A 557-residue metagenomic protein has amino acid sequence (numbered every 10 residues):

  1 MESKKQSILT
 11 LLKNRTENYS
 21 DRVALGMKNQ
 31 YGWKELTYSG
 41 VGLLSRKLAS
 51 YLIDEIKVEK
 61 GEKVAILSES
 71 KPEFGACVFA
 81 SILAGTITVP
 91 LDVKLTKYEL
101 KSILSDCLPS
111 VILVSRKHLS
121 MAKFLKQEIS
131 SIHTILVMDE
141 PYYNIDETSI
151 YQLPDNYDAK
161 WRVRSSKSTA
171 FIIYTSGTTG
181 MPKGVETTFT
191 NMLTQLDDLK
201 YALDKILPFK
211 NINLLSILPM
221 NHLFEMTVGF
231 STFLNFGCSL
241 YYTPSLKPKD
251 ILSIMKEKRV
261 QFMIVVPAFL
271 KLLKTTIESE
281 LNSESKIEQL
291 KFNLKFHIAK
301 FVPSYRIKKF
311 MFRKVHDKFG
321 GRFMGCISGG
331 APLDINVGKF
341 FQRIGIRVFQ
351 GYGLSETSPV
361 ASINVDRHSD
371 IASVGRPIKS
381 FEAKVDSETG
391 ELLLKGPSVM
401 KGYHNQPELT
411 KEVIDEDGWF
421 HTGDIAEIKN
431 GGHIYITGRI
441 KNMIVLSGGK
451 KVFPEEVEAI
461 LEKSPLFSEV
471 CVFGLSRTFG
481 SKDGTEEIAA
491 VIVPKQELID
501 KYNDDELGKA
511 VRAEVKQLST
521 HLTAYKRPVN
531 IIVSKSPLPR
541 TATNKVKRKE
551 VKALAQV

Functional and structural regions predicted by a protein language model:
S20-V23, V137, D155-Y174, M181 (+1 more regions): Conserved pre-ATP/AMP-binding loop-to-beta segment of ANL
D21-K71, G75-F79, T96-K101, S105 (+1 more regions): Conserved AMP-binding/adenylate-forming core of the ANL superfamily
E35-S39, A170-D197: Conserved AMP-binding A3 loop
L83-T148, E486, Q496: Structural core segment of the AMP-binding/adenylate-forming
I112, D386, G396, K401-G402 (+1 more regions): AMP-binding/adenylate-forming catalytic core of the ANL superfamily
L193-N213, M220-R313, R322, R347: Conserved AMP-binding/adenylation subdomain of ANL enzymes
M263, P303, I307-I434, I440-M443 (+2 more regions): Conserved AMP-binding/adenylate-forming
C471-G474, A489, K516-V557: Conserved C-terminal "lid"/linker of ANL adenylate-forming enzymes
